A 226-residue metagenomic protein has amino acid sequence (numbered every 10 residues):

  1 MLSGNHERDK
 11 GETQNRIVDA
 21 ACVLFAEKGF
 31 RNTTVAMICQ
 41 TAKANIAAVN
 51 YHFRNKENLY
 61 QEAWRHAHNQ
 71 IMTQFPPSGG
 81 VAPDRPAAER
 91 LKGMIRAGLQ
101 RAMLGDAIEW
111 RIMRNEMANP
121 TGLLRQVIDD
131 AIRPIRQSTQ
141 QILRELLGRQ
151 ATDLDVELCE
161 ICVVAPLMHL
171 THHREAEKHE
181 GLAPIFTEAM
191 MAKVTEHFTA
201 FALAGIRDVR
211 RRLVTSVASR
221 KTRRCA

Functional and structural regions predicted by a protein language model:
M1-E12, R211-A226: N-terminal intrinsically disordered/low-complexity leader segments
T13-C22, I38, A63-I71, T139: Generic hydrophobic, amphipathic alpha-helix propensity
R16, L24-N58, E62: Helix-turn-helix
E62, P76-I108, V156-V163: Hydrophobic alpha-helical connector segments
M72, E89, T121-L147, E196 (+1 more regions): Amphipathic alpha-helical packing segments from all-alpha helical-bundle domains
L104-D129, R174-E180: Amphipathic alpha-helical segments used for helix-helix packing
R111-R114, A118, D153-R174, K193-A204: Hydrophobic alpha-helical segments that form the core of small-molecule binding pockets and/or dimer interfaces
R133-E157, E180-A183, I206-L213: Hydrophobic alpha-helical bundle segments that form small-molecule/ligand-binding pockets
